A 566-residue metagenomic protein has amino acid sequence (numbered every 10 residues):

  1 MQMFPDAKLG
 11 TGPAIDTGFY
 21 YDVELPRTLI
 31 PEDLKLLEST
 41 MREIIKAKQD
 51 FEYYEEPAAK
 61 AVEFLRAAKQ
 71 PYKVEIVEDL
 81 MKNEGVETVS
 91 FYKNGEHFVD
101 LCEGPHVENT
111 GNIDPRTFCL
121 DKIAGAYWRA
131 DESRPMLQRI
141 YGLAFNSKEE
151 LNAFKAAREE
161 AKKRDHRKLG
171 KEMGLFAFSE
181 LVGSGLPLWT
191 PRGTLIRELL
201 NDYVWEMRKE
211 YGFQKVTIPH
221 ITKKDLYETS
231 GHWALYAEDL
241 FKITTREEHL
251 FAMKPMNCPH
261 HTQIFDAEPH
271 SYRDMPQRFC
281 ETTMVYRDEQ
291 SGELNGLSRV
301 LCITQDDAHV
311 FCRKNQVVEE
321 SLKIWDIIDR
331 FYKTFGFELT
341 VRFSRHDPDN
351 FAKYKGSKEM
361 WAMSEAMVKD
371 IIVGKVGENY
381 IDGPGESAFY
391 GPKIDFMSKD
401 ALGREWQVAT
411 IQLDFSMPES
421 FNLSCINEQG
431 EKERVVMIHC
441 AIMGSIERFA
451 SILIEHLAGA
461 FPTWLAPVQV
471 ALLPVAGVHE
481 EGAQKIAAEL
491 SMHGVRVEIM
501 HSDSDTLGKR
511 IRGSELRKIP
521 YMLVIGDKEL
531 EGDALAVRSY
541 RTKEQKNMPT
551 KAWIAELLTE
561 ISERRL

Functional and structural regions predicted by a protein language model:
M1-G10, A14-L566: NTP/phosphate- and nucleic-acid-binding module
